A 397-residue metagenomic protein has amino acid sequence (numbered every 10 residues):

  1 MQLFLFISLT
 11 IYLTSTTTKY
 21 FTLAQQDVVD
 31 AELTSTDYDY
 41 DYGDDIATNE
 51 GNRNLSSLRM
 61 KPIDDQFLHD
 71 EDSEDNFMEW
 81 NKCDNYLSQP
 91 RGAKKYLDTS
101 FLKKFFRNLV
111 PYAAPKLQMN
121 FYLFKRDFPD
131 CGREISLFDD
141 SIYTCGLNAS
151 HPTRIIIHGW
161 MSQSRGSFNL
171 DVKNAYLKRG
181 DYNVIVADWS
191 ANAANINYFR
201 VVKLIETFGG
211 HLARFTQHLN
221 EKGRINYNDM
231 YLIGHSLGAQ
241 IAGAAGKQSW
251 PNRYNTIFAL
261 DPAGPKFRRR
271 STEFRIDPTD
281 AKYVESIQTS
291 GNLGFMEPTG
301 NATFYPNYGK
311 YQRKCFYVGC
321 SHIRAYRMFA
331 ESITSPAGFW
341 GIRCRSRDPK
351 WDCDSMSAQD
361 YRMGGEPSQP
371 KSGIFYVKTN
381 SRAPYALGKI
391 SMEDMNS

Functional and structural regions predicted by a protein language model:
Q2-V186, A193-L204, R214-Y227, W250 (+2 more regions): Flexible, membrane-associating and regulatory peripheral segments of lipid-active enzymes
I157-G159, H235, D261: The conserved beta1-alpha1 loop
A191-A193, G264: Alpha/beta-hydrolase active-site loop signature
I225-H235: Alpha/beta-hydrolase fold nucleophile elbow
I233-A244: Glycine-rich nucleophile elbow surrounding the catalytic serine of serine-hydrolase chemistry
K247-Y254: Conserved hydrolase catalytic core segment
T256-K266, Q288-G291: Active-site nucleophile loop of the alpha/beta-hydrolase fold
